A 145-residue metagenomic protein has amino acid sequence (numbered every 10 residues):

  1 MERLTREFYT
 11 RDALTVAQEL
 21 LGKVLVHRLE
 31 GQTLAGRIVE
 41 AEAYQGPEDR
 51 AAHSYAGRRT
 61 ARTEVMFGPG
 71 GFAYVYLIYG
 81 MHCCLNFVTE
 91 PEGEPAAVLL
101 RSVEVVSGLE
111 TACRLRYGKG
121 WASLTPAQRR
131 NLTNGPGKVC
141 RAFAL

Functional and structural regions predicted by a protein language model:
M1-L145: Conserved, well-structured core segments that form or line functional sites
